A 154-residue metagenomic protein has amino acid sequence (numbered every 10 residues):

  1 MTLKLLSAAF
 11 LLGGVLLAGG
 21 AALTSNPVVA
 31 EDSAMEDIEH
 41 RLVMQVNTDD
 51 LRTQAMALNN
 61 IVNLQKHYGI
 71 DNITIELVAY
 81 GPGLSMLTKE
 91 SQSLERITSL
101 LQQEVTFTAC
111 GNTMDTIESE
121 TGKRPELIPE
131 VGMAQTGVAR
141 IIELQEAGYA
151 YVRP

Functional and structural regions predicted by a protein language model:
M1-L5: Positively charged n-region of N-terminal signal peptides that target proteins for export
L6, G19, V28-E31: Generic low-polarity alpha-helical segments
A9-A22: Bacterial N-terminal signal peptides
T24-P154: Secreted/extracellular ectodomain signature
